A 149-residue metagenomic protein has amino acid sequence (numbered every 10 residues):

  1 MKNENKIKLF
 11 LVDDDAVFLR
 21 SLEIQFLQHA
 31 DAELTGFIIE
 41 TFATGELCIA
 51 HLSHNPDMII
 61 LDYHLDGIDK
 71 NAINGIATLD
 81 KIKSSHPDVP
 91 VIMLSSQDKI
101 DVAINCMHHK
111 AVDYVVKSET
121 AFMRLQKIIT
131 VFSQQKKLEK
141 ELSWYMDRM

Functional and structural regions predicted by a protein language model:
N3-I7, D15-A30, N55-S143: N-terminal membrane insertion elements
D31-T35: Short secondary-structure junctions
G36-F37, V89: A structural micro-motif
F37-M58, D62-D66: Acidic, metal-coordinating helix/loop segments flanking the phosphotransfer/catalytic sites of two-component signaling
D147-M149: Signal-transducing coiled-coil/dimerization helices and immediately adjacent hinge/linker segments that couple sensory
